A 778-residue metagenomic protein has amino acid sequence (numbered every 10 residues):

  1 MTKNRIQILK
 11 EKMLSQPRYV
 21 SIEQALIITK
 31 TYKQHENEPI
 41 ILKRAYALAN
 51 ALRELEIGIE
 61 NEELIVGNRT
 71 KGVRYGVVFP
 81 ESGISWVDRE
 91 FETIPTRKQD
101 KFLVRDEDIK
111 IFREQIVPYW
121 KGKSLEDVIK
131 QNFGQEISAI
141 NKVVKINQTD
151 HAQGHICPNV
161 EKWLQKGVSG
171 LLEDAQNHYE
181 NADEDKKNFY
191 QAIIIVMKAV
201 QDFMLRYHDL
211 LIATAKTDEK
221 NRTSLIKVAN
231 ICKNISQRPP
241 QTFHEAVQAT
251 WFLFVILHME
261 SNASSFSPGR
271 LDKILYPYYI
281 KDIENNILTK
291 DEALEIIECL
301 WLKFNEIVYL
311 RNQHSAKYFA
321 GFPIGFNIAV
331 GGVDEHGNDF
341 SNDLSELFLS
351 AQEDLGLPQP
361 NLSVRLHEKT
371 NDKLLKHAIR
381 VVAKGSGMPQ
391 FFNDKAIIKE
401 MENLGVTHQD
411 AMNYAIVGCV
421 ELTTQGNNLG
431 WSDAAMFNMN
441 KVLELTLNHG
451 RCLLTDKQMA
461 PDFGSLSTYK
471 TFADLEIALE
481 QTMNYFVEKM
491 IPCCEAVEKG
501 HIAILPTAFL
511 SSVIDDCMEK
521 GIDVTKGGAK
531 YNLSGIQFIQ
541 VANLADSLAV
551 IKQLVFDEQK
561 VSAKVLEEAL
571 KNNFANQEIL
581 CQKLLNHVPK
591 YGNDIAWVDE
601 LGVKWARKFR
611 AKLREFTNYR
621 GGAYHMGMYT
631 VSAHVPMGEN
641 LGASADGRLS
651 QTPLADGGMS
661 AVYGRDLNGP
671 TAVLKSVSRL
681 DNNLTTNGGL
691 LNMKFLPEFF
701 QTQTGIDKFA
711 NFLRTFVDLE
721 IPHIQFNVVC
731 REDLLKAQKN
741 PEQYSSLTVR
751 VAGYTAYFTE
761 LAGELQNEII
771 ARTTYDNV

Functional and structural regions predicted by a protein language model:
T2-A192, S224-K227, I231, R238-V778: Conserved catalytic cores of very large enzyme subunits
N188-R206: Extended non-globular scaffold/tether segments
M204-I212, D272-Y276: Extended amphipathic alpha-helical scaffold segments
D218-E219: Extended effector regions of multi-domain proteins
